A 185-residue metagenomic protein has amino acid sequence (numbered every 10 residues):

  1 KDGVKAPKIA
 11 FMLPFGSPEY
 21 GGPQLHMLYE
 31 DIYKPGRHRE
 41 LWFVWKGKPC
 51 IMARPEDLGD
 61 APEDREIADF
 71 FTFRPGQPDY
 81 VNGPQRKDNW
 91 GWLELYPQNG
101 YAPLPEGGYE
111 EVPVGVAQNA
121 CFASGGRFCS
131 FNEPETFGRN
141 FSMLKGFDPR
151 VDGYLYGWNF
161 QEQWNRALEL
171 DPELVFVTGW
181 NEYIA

Functional and structural regions predicted by a protein language model:
K1-A185: Glycan-processing catalytic domains of CAZymes
